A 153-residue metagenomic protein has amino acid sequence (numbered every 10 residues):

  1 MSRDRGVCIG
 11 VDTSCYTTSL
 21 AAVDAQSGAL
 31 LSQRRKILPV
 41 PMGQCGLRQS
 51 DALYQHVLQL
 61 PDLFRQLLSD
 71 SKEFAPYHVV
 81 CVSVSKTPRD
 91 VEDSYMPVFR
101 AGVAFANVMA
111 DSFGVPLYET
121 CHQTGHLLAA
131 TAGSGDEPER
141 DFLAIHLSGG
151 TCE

Functional and structural regions predicted by a protein language model:
M1-E153: Short acidic/glycine-rich loops and adjacent helix/strand connectors that line catalytic pockets where negatively
